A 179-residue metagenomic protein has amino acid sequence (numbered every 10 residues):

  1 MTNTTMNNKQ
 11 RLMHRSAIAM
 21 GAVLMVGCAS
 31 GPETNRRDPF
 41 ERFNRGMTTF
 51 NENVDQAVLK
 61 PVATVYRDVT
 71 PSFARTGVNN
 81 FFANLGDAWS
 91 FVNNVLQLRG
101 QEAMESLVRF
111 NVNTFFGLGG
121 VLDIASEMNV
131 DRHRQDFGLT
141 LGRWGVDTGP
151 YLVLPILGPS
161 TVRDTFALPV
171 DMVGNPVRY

Functional and structural regions predicted by a protein language model:
N3-I18: Bacterial N-terminal signal peptides that target proteins for export
I18-A19, D131: Low-complexity, intrinsically disordered regions enriched in charged/polar residues
A29-Y179: Amphipathic, glycine/alanine/valine-rich membrane-attaching segments
